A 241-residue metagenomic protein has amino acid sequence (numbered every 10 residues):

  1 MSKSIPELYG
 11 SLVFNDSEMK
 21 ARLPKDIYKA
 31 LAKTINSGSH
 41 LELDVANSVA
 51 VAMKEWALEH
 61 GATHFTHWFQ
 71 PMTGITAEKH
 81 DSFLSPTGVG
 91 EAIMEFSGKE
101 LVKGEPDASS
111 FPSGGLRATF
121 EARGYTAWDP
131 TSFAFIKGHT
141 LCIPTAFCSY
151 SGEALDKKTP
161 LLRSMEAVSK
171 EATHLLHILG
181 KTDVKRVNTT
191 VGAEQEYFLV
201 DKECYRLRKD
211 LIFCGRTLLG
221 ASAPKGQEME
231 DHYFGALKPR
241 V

Functional and structural regions predicted by a protein language model:
S4-L12, D16-G98, V102-F120: Histidine/acidic residue-rich metal-binding segments in metalloenzymes
A122-V241: Glycine-rich, acidic/polar active-site loops that bind/position phosphate-bearing ligands
